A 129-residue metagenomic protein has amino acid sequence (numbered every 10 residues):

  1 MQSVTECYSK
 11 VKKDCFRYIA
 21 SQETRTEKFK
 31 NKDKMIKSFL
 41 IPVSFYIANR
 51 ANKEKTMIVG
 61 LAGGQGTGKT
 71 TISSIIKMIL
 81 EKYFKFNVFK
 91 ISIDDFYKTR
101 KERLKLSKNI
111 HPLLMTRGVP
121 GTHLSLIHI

Functional and structural regions predicted by a protein language model:
M1-K37: Charged, amphipathic alpha-helical linker segments immediately N-terminal to NTP-binding catalytic cores
P42-N52: Pre-Walker A adenine-sensing motif
G64: P-loop (Walker A) phosphate-binding loop of NTP-binding proteins
T67: ATP-binding Walker
T70: Walker A/P-loop
F84-K98: Short beta-strand-centered segment that lines the nucleotide-binding/catalytic pocket of NTP-utilizing
I127-I129: Conserved small/polar residues in nucleotide/adenosyl-binding loops
